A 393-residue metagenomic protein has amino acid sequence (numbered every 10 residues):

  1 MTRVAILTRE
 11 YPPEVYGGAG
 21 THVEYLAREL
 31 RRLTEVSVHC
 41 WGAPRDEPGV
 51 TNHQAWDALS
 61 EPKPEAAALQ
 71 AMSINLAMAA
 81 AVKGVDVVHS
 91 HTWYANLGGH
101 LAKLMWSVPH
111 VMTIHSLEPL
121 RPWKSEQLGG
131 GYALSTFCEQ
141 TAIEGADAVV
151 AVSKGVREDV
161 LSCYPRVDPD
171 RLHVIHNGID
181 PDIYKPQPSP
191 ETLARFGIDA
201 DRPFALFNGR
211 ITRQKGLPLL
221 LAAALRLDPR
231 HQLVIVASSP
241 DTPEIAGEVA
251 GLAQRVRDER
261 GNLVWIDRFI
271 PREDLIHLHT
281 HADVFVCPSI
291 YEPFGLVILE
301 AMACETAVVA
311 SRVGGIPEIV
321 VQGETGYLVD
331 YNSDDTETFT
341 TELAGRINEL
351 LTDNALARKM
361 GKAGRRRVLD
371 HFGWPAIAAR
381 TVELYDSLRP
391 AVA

Functional and structural regions predicted by a protein language model:
T21, P203-R226, G247: A conserved mid-protein helix/loop that constitutes part of the nucleotide-sugar donor-binding site
S90-A95, I114: Short His-centered aromatic/hydrophobic patch
G155, G178: Carbohydrate-associated surface elements
A246-F269, E273: Nucleotide-activated donor-binding/catalytic signature segment of Leloir-type glycosyltransferases, i.e., the conserved
H277-A282: Short alpha-helical donor nucleotide-sugar binding micro-motif in glycosyltransferases
I290: Aromatic "clamp/platform" in nucleotide-sugar-dependent glycosyltransferases that forms part of the donor/acceptor
A307-A310, V320: Short hydrophobic beta-strand element within catalytic cores of glycosyltransferases and related nucleotide-activated
P317-N348, A355-K359: Change "using UDP/GDP/dTDP sugars" to "using nucleotide sugars
